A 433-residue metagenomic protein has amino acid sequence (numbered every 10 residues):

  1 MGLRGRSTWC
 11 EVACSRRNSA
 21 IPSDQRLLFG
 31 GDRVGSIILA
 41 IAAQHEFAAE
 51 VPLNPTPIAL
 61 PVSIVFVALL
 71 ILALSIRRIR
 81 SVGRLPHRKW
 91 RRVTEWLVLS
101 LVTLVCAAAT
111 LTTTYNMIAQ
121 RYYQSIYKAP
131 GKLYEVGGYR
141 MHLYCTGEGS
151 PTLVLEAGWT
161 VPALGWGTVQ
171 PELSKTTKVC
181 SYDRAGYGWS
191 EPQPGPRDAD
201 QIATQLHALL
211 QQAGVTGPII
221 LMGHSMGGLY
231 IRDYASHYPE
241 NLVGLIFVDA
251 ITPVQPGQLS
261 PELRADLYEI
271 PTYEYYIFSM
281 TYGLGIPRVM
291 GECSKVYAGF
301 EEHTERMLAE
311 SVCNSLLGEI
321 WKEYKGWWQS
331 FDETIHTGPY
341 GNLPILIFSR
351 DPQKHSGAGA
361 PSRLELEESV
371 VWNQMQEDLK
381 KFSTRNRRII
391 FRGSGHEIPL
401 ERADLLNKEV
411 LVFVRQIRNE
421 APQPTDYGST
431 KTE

Functional and structural regions predicted by a protein language model:
E11, R16-P151, K175-T177, P196 (+3 more regions): Alpha/beta-hydrolase fold catalytic core
Y139, C145-W189: Conserved HGGG/HGGXW glycine-rich cap/lid loop of the alpha/beta-hydrolase fold
Y144, R184-M222, Y238: Active-site loop/oxyanion-hole signature of alpha/beta-hydrolase fold enzymes
A199, A203, Y238-L242, I246-K381 (+1 more regions): Flexible "cap/lid" subdomain of the alpha/beta-hydrolase fold that forms the substrate-access gate
G223, G227, I231: Gly/Ala-rich beta-loop-alpha elbow adjacent to hydrolase catalytic centers
D233-H237: Active-site signature of alpha/beta-hydrolase-fold catalytic machinery across serine- and Asp/Cys-nucleophile hydrolases
T384-E433: Catalytic active-site module of serine/aspartate enzymes centered on a nucleophile-bearing elbow/loop
